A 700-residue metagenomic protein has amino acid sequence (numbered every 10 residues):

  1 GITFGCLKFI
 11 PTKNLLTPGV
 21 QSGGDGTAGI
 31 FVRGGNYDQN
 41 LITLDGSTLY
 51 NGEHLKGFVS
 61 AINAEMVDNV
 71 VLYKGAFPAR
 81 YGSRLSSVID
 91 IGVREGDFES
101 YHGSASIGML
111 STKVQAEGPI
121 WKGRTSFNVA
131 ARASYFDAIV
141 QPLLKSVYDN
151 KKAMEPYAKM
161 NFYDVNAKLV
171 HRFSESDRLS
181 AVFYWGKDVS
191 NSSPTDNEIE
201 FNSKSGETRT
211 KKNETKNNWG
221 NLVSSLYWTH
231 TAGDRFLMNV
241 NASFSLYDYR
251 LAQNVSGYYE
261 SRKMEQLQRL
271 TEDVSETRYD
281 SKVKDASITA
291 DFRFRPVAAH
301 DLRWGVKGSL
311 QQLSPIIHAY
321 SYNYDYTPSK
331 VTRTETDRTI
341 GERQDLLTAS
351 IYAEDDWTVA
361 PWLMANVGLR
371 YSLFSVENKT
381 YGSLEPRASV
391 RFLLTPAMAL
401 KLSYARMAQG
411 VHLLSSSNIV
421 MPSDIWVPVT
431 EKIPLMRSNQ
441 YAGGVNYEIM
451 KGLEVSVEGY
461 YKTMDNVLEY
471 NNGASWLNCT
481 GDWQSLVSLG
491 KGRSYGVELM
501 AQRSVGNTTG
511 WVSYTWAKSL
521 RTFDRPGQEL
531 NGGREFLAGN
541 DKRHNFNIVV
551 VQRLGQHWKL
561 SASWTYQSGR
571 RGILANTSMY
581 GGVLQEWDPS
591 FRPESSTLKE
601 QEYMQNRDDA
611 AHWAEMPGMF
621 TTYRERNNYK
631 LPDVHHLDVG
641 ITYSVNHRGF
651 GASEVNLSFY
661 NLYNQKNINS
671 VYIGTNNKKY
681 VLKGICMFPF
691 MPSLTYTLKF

Functional and structural regions predicted by a protein language model:
G1-F77, R94: Periplasmic N-terminal accessory/gating domains of Gram-negative outer-membrane beta-barrel systems
L110-A133, N150-S193, K216-M238, P296-V297: Transmembrane beta-barrel wall of Gram-negative outer-membrane proteins
R178-T231, L246-R269, D273-K282: Flexible loop and strand-edge segments within Gram-negative outer membrane beta-barrel domains
V189-N191, D196, P396-Y441, Y461-Q484 (+3 more regions): Surface-exposed extracellular loop regions of Gram-negative outer-membrane beta-barrel proteins, predominantly
V283-D285, V297-D301, K307-S309, I340-D465 (+3 more regions): Structural signature of Gram-negative outer-membrane beta-barrels, strongest in the C-terminal barrel of TonB-dependent
D285-S287, I340, Q344, T430 (+5 more regions): Outer membrane beta-barrel strand-and-loop segments of large Gram-negative receptors, especially TonB-dependent
Y461-T463, S485-N576: Gram-negative outer-membrane beta-barrel transporters
D465, H557, Y566-M619, P632-D638 (+1 more regions): C-terminal beta-signal and adjacent terminal beta-strands/loops of Gram-negative outer-membrane beta-barrel proteins
